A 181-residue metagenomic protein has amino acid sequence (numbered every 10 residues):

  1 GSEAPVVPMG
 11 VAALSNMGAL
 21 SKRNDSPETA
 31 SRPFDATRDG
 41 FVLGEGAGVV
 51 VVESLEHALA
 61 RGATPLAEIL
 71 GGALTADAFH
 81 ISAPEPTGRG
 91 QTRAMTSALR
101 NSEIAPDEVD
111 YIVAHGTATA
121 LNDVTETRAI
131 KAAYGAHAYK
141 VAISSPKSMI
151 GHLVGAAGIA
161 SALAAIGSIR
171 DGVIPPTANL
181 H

Functional and structural regions predicted by a protein language model:
G1-D39, G72-P86, A114-V124, K140-H181: Acyl-CoA/ACP chain-elongation machinery
S15-M17, A67-E68, R128-I130: Glycine-rich, phosphate-binding/catalytic loops in enzymes
D25-S102, D110-Y111, L180: Condensing-enzyme catalytic core mediating Claisen C-C bond formation in acyl metabolism
A94-S102, A129, A133, S161 (+1 more regions): Stable alpha-helical structural segments in soluble proteins, enriched in small hydrophobic residues
A105-D110, A138-K140: Short acidic capping loops at alpha-helix termini that bridge into adjacent secondary structure
A132-Y134, A138-A142: P-loop/Walker A phosphate-binding loop and immediately adjacent motor/lid segment at beta-alpha junctions
